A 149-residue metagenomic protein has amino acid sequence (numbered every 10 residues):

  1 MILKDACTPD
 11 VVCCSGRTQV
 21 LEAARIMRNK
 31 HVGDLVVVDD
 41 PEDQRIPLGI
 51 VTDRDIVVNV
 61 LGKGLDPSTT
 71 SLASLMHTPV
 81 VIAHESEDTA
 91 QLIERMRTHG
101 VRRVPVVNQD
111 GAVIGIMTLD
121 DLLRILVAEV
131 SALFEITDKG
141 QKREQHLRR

Functional and structural regions predicted by a protein language model:
M1-P9, I50-H84, D88-R97, T118-R149: Tandem CBS (Bateman) regulatory domains
D10-C13, I46-P47, I82, A112: Short, flexible active-site loop motifs that bind/organize anionic cofactors or intermediates
V12-C13, P41-R45, G64-P67: A broad, low-specificity signal for short, low-complexity segments enriched in glycine/proline and polar/charged
C14-V32, V38-D40, A83-G100, V106-V107 (+1 more regions): The conserved cystathionine-beta-synthase
M27-K30, L35-D55, M96, V104-D120: A glycine-centered beta-loop-beta connector
